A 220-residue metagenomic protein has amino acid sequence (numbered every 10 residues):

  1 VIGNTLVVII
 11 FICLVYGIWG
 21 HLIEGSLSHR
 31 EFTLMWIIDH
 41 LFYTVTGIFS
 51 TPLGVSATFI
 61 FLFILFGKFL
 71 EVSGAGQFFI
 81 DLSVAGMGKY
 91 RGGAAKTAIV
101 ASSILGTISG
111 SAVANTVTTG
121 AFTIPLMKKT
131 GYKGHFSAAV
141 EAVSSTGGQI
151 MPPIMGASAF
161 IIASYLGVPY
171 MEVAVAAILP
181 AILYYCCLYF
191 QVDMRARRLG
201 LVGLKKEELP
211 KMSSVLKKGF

Functional and structural regions predicted by a protein language model:
V1-L65, L82: Hydrophobic transmembrane alpha-helices of multi-pass solute/ion transporters
V7-V8, A57, A95-T97, A174: Hydrophobic alpha-helical transmembrane segments
G47-V55, Y170-A176, S213-K218: Interfacial loop-to-helix junctions that mark the boundaries of transmembrane helices in multi-pass membrane
G54-I64, M171-C187: Alpha-helical transmembrane segments
I80-G148: Hydrophobic transmembrane alpha-helices that form the pore/transport pathway of multi-pass ion and small-solute
L105, S137-A159, V175-Q191: Membrane-embedded alpha-helical segments of transport systems, primarily multispan ion/solute transporters
A157-Y170: Transmembrane helix-loop junctions at the membrane interface of multipass transporters and ion channels
V175-F220: Long, contiguous bundles of hydrophobic transmembrane helices that form the permeation core of multi-pass
